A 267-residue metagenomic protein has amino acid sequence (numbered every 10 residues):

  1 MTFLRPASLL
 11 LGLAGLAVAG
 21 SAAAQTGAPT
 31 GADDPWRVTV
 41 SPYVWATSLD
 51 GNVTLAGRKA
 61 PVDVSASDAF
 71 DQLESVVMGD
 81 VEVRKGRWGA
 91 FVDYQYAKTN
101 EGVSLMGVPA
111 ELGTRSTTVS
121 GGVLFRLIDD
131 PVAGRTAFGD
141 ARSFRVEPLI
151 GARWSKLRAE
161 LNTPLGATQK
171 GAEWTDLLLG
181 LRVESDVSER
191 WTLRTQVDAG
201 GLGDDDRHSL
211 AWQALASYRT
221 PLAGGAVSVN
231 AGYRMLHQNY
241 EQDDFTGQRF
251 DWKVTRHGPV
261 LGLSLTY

Functional and structural regions predicted by a protein language model:
A24-A90, Y96: Short glycine/proline- and aromatic-enriched beta-strand/turn motifs that initiate or cap beta-hairpins
Q25-W36, I128-R145, V187-W191, P221-V227: Short loop/turn motifs that connect adjacent beta-strands in outer-membrane beta-barrel proteins
D34-W36, L73-V77, R84, G113-V119 (+5 more regions): Residues that define the transmembrane beta-barrel architecture of outer-membrane proteins
V38-P42, G79, W88-V92, G121 (+7 more regions): Transmembrane beta-strands of outer-membrane beta-barrel proteins
V44-S48, G57, K85-R87, Y94-N100 (+6 more regions): Transmembrane beta-strands of outer-membrane beta-barrel pores
G51-G57, G102-G107, R135-T136, R158-A167 (+2 more regions): Outer-membrane beta-barrel translocator domains and adjoining extracellular loop/strand segments of Gram-negative
G89-E101, G107-G166, W174-G180: Gram-negative (and chloroplast) outer-membrane scaffold detector with strong preference for beta-barrel transmembrane
S120-V123, T220, V254-Y267: Outer-membrane beta-barrel "beta-signal"
